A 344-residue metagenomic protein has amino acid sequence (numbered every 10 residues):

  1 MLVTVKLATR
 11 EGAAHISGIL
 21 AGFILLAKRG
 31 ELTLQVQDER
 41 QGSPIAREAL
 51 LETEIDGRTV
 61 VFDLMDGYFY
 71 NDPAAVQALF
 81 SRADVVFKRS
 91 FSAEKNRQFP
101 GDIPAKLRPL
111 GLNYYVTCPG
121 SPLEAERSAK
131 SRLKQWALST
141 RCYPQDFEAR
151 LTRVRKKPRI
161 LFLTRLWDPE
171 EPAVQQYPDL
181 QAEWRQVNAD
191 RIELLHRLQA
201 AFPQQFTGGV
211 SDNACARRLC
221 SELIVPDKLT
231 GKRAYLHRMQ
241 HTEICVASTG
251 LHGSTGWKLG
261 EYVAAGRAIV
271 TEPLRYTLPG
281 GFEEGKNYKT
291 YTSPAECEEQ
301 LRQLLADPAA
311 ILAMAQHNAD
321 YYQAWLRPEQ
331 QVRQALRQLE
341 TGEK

Functional and structural regions predicted by a protein language model:
M1-G253, L274-G280: Nucleotide-sugar donor-binding catalytic core of glycosyltransferases
S221-I224, Y235-E343: Catalytic binding pocket for nucleotide-activated donors in carbohydrate/polymer assembly enzymes
